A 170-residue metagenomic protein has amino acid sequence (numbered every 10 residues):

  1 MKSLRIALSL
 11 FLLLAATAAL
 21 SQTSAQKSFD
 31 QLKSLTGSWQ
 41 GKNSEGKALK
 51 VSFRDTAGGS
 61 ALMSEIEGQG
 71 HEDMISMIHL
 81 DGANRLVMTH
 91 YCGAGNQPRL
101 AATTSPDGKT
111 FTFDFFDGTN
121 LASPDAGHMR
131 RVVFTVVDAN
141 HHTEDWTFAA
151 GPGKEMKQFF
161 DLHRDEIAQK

Functional and structural regions predicted by a protein language model:
M1-L8: Bacterial N-terminal signal peptides that target proteins for export
Q22-K170: Hydrophobic small-molecule pocket/channel-lining residues, especially in calycin-type beta-barrels
